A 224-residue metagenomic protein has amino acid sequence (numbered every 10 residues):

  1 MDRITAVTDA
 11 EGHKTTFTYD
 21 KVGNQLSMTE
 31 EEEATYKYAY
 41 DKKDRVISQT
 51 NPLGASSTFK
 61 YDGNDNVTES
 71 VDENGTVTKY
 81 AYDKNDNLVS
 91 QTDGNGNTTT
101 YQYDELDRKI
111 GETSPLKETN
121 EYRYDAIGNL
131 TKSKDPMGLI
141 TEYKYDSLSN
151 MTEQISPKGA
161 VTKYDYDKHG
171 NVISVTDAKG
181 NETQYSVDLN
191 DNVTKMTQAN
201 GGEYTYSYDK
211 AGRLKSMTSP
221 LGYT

Functional and structural regions predicted by a protein language model:
D2-D9, H13-E30, A34-N51, A55-D72 (+8 more regions): Beta-strand elements of repeat-based all-beta scaffolds
